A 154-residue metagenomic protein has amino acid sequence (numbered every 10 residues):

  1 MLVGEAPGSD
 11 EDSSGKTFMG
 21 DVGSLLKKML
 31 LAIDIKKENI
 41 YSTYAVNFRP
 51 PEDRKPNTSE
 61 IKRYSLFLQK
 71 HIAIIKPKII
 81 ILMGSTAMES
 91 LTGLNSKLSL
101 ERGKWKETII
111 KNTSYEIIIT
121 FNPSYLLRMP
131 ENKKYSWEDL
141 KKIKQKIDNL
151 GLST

Functional and structural regions predicted by a protein language model:
M1-T154: A polyanion-binding, active-site-adjacent surface
